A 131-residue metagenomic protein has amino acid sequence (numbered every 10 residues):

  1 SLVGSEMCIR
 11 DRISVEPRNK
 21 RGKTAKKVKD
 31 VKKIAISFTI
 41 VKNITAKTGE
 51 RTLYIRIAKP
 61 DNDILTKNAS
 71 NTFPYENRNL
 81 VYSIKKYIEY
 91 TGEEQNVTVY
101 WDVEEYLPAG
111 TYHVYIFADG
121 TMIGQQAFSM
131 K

Functional and structural regions predicted by a protein language model:
L2-V3, M7-C8: Short, small-residue-biased leader/transition segments that mark boundaries at the very start of proteins
D11, K20-K131: Long mid-to-C-terminal scaffolding/interaction modules that assemble large complexes
